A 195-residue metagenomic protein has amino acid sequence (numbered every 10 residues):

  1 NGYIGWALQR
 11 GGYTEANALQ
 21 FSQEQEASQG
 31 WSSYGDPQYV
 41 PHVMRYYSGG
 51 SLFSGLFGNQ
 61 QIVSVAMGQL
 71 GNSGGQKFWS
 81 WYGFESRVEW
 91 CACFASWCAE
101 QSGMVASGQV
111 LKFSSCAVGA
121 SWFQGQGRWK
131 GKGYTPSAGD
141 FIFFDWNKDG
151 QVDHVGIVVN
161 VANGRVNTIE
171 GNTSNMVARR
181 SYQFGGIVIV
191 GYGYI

Functional and structural regions predicted by a protein language model:
N1, V105-N175: ...with weaker cross-activation on analogous glycine-rich loops/strands in unrelated enzymes
N1-Q61, Y182-I195: Non-catalytic cell-wall polysaccharide-engagement segments
I4-Q20, S73-F84, V105-F113: Surface-exposed patches in mature extracellular/periplasmic domains of secreted proteins
A7-L8, A99, F123: Hydrophobic alpha-helix position signal
Y13, W31-G35, S54-G58, G83-C91 (+2 more regions): Extracytoplasmic/periplasmic, Sec-exported soluble proteins
S51-S107: N-terminal capping segments
N163-I195: Active-site signature of cysteine proteases
